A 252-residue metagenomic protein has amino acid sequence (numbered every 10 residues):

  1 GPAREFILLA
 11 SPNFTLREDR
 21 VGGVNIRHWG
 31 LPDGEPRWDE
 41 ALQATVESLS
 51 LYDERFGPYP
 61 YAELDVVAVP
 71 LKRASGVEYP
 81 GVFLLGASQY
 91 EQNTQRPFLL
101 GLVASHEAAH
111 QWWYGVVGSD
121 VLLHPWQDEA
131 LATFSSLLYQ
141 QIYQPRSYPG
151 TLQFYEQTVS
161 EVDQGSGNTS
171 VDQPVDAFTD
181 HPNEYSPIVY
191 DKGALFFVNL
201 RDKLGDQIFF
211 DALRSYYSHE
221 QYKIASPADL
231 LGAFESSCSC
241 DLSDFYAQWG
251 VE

Functional and structural regions predicted by a protein language model:
G1-S105, F134, R146: Hydrophobic helix-coil surface modules that form long, contiguous segments used for peptide/substrate interaction
V24-R27, G57-L64, A109, L204-F209 (+1 more regions): Loop/turn elements at helix/coil->beta-strand transitions in domains of secreted/extracellular proteins
N25, S218-E252: Beta/coil-rich, acidic/histidine-enriched accessory regions frequently appended to metallopeptidases
G30-E40, S88-Y90, V121-L122, P182-S186 (+2 more regions): Second-shell loop/turn segments in exported
R37, A41-S48, L100, A104-S105 (+8 more regions): Stable alpha-helical elements in mature extracytoplasmic
Y52-D53, Q127-Q140, L230-F234: An active-site-proximal "capping" alpha-helix that borders the catalytic cofactor pocket
S75, E129-V198, D202-K203, E220 (+1 more regions): Acidic/His/Gly-enriched intrinsically disordered linker/tail segments that often contain short helix/coil "MoRF-like"
A108-P125, L138, I142-Q144: Catalytic Zn2+-binding segment of zinc metalloproteases
